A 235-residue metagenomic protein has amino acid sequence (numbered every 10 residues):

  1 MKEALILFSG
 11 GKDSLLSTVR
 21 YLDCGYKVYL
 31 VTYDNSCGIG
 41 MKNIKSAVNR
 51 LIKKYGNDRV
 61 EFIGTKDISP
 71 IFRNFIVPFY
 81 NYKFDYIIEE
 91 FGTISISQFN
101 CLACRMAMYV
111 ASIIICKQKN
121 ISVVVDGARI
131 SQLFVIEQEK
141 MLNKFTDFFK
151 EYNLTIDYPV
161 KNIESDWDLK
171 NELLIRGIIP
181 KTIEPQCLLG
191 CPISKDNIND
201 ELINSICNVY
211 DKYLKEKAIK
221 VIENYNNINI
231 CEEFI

Functional and structural regions predicted by a protein language model:
M1-I235: Nucleotide-activated chemistry modules centered on ATP-dependent adenylation/adenylyltransferase
